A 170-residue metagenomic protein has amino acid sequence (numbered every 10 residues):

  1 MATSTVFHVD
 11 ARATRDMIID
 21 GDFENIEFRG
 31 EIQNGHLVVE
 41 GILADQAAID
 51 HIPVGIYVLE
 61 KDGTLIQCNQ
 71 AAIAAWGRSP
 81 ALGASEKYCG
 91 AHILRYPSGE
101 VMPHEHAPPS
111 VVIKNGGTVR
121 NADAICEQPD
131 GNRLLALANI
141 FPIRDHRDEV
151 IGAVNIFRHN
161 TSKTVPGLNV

Functional and structural regions predicted by a protein language model:
E24-E27, I32-H36, H146-V170: Sensory coupling linkers of modular signal transduction proteins
G35-K61: Sensory modules in modular signal-transduction proteins
L65-I66: Conserved hydrophobic beta-strand signature of PAS-family and PAS-like sensory domains
N69-I73: N-terminal capping loop/helix in small sensory signaling domains highlighted by a polar->aromatic N-x2-3-F motif
P80-Q128: Terminal output helix/cap of sensory domains in signal transduction proteins
H104, R133-L135, G152: Beta-strand residues that line the small-molecule/cofactor-binding core of sensory signal-transduction domains
P108, E127, A138-F141, I156: PAS-family sensory domains
